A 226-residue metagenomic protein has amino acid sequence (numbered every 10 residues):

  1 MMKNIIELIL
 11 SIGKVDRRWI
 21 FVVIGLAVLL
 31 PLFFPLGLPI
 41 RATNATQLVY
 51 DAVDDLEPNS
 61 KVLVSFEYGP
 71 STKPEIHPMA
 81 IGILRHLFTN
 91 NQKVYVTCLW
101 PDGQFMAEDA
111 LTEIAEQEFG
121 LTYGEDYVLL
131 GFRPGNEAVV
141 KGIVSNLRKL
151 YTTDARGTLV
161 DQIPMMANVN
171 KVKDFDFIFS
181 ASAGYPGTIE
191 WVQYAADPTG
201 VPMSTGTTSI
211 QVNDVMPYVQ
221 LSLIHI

Functional and structural regions predicted by a protein language model:
K3-I12: Cytosolic juxtamembrane amphipathic/interface segments immediately preceding and feeding into a transmembrane helix
S11-P35: Hydrophobic alpha-helical transmembrane signal-anchor segments
L38-D55: Alpha-helical transmembrane signal-anchor/signal-peptide segments
Y50-P78: Short extracytoplasmic
S71-T122: Membrane-embedded segments
M106-F175, S182: A substrate-binding/cap region within the structured catalytic cores of diverse enzymes
T153-N213: Charge-patterned, long linear interaction tracts outside catalytic cores
I224-I226: Conserved small/polar residues in nucleotide/adenosyl-binding loops
